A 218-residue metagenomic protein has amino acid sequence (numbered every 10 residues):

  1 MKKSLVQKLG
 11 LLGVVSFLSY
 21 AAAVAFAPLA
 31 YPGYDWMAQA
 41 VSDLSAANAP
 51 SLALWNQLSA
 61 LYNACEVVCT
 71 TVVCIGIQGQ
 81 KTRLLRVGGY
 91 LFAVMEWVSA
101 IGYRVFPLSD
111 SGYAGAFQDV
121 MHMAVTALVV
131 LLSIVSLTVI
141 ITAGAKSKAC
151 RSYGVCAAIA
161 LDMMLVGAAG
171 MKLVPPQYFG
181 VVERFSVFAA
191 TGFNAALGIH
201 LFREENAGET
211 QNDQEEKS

Functional and structural regions predicted by a protein language model:
V6-V14, K81-V94, C150-A157: Interfacial segments of alpha-helical transmembrane regions
L18-D35: Alpha-helical transmembrane segments of multi-pass membrane proteins
A21, M95-G102, L161-M171: Aromatic-anchored segments of alpha-helical transmembrane domains
L44-A64: Interfacial helix-start motif at the membrane-water boundary
L61-V87, V135-A145: Internal transmembrane alpha-helix with an interfacial aromatic "cap," most often the third helix
S99-I140: Membrane-proximal helix-loop-helix units in multi-pass membrane proteins
I141-N212, S218: Terminal transmembrane helical module of multi-pass membrane proteins
